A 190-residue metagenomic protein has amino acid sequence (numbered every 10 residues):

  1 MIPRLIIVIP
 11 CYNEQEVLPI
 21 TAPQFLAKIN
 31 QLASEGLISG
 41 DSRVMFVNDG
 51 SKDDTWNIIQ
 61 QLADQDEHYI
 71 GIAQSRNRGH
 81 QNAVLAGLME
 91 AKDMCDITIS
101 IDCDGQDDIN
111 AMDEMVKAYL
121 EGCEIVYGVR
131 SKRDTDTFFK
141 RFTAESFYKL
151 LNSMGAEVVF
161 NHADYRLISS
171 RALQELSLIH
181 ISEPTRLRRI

Functional and structural regions predicted by a protein language model:
M1-T137: Structured catalytic core of nucleotide-sugar glycosyltransferases
G79, L173-Q174, R188: Nucleotide phosphate-binding site architecture
Q106, A163, S177-L178: Residue-level marker of alpha-helix boundaries and capping positions
C123-A163, L167-Q174: Short, flexible, basic/aromatic active-site loop/helix in glycosyltransferases
I179-I190: Single conserved hydrophobic/aromatic residue that forms the stacking wall/gate of nucleotide- or nucleobase-binding
